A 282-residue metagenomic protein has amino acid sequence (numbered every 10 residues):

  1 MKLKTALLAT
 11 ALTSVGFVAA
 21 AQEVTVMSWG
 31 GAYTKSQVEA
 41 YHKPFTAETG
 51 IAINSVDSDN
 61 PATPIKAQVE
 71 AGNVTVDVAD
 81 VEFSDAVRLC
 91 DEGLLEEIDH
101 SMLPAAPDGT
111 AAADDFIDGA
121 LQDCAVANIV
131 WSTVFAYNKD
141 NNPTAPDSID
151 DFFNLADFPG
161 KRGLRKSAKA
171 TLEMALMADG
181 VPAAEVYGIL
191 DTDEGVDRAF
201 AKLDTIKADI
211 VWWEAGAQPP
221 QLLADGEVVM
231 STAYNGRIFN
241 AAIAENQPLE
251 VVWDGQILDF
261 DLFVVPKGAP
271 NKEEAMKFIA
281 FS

Functional and structural regions predicted by a protein language model:
M1-A21: Gram-negative bacterial Sec-dependent N-terminal signal peptides
Q22-R88: Early extracytoplasmic/lumenal segment of secretory-pathway proteins
G31-S36, T75, V81-P220, A224: Extracytoplasmic ligand-binding site segments that recognize negatively charged/polar headgroups
P61-P64, A86, P219-L222, I238 (+1 more regions): Short, hydrophobic alpha-helical packing/hinge segments within bilobed ligand-binding/sensory domains
N73-D80, W212-W213, V229-Y234, E250: Paired acidic/hydrophobic, glycine-rich loop segments that form the ligand-binding mouth/hinge of periplasmic-binding
A86-R88, M230-P248: A ligand-binding cleft/hinge motif common to bilobed small-molecule-binding domains
S148-D157, D261-S282: Bilobed periplasmic-binding protein/Venus flytrap-like ligand-binding cleft at the lobe interface of extracytoplasmic
V196-T205, I243-A269: Periplasmic-binding protein-like
